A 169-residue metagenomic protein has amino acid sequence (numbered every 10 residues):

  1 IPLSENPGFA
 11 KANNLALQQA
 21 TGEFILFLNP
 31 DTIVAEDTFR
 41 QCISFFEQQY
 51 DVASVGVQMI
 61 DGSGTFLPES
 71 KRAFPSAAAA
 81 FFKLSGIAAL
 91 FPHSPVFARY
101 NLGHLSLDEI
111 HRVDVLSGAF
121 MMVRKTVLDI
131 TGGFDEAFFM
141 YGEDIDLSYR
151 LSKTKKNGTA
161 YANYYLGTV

Functional and structural regions predicted by a protein language model:
P2-A20: Glycine-rich, basic loop-to-helix element that forms the pyrophosphate-binding segment of sugar-nucleotide handling
F9, L28, I33-T38, D61 (+3 more regions): Hydrophobic/aromatic residue at the end of a short beta strand that borders the catalytic acidic motif
A16, N29-P30, V55, G64 (+2 more regions): Generic structural signal for small/hydrophobic residues in well-ordered secondary structure, especially within
T21, D31, S63, T126-V127 (+1 more regions): Residue-level recognition of short loop/turn positions
I25: Short aromatic/hydrophobic "clamp" motif used to bind/position activated sugar donors
I33-S70: Conserved donor NDP-sugar-binding/catalytic core segment of glycosyltransferases
F74-V113: Short, flexible, basic/aromatic active-site loop/helix in glycosyltransferases
S106-T168: A short, conserved alpha-helix in the catalytic core of glycosyltransferases
